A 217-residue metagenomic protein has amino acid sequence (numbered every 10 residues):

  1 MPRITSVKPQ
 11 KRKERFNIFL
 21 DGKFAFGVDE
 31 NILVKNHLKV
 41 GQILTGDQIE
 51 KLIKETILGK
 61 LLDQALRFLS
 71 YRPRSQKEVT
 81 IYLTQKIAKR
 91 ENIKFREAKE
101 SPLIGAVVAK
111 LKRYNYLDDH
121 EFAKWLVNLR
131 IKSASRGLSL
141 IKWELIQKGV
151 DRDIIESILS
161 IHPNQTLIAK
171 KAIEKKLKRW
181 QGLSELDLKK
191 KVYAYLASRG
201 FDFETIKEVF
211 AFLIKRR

Functional and structural regions predicted by a protein language model:
M1-R217: An alpha-helical, amphipathic repeat domain used for nucleic-acid recognition, typified by the mTERF helical solenoid
